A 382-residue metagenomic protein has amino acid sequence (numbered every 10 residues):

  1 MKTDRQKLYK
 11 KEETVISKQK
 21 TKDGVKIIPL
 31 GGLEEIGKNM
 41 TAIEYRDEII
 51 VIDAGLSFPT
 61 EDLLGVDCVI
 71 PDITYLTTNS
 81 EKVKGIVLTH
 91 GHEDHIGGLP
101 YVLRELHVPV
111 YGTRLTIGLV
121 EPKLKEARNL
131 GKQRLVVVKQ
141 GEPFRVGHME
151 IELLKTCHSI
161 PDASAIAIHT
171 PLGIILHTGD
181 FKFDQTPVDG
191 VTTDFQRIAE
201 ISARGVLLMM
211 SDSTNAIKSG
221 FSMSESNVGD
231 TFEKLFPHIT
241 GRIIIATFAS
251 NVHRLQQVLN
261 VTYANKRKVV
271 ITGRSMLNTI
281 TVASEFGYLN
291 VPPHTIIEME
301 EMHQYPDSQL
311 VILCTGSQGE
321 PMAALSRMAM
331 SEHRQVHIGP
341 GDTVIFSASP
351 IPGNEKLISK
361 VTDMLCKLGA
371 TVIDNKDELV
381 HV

Functional and structural regions predicted by a protein language model:
R5-V87, H92-Y305, E320-H337, G353-K360: His/Asp/Glu-rich metal-coordinating catalytic cores of metallo-dependent phosphodiesterases/hydrolases acting on
K38, S308-L310, G341: Short, surface-exposed beta-edge/turn micro-motifs
Q309-Q318: Conserved two-lobed SF2 helicase motor
G316-S317, A348-P352: Aromatic- and Gly/Pro-rich donor/ligand-binding loops that form nucleotide- or phosphate-bearing donor binding pockets
H337-G341, L365: ATP-dependent carboxylate-amine ligase
L365-V382: Generic long, charged, amphipathic alpha-helical segments
